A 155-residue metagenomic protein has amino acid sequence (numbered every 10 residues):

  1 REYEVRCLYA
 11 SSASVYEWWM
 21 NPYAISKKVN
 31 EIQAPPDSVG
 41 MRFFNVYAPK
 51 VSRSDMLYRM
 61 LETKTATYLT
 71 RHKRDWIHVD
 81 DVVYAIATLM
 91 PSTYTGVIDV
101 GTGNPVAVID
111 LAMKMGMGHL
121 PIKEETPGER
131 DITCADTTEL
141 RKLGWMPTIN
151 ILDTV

Functional and structural regions predicted by a protein language model:
R1-A24, V39: Conserved Rossmann-fold NAD(P)-dependent oxidoreductase catalytic core, especially the SDR/UDP-sugar
V5, P36, T95, M117-L120: A structural micro-motif
P22-A24, K28, I32-T88, M115: NAD(P)-dependent short-chain dehydrogenase/reductase
A66-T67, L89-V100: Core catalytic loop region at the nicotinamide-binding pocket of NAD(P)H-dependent oxidoreductases
L69-R71, V97-I98, V106-M113, M117-T137: C-terminal "lid/loop" region of Rossmann-like NAD(P)-dependent oxidoreductases
V79, V108, T137, I151-L152: Structural motif detector for alpha-helix initiation sites
G103: Conserved short acidic donor-positioning loop in nucleotide-sugar-dependent glycosyltransferases
M115, N150-V155: Amphipathic terminal alpha-helices
